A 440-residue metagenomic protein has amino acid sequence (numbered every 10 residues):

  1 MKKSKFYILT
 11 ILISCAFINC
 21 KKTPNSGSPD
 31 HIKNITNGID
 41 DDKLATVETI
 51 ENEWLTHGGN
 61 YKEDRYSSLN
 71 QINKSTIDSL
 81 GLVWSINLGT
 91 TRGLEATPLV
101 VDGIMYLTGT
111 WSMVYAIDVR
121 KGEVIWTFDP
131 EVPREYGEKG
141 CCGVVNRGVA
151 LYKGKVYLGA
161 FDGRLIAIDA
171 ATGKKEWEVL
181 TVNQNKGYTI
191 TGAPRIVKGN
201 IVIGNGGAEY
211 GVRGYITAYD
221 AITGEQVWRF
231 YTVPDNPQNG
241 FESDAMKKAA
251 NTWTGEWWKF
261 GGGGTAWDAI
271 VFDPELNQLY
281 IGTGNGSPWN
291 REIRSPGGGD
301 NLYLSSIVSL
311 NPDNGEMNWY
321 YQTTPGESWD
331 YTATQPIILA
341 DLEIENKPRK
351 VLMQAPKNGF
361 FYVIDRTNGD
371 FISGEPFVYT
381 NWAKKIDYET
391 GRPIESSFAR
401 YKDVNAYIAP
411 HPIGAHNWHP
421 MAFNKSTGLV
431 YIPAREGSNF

Functional and structural regions predicted by a protein language model:
A16-N19: C-terminal motif of bacterial Sec signal peptides marking the signal peptidase cleavage site
K21-T23: Bacterial signal peptide processing site
G27-L82, N236-M246, R392-S396: Blade/loop signatures of beta-propeller domains
W54-G58, G93-M113, E138-R164, T189-Y210 (+6 more regions): Repeat-blade elements of multi-bladed beta-propeller folds
E63-Q184: N-terminal cofactor/phosphate-binding cores enriched in small/glycine residues, especially glycine-rich loops such as
I86-T97, T127-A150, E178-A193, Y231-A269 (+6 more regions): Extracytoplasmic beta-rich repeat domains
G214-E225, D300-N314, N368-G369: Beta-propeller blade signature
